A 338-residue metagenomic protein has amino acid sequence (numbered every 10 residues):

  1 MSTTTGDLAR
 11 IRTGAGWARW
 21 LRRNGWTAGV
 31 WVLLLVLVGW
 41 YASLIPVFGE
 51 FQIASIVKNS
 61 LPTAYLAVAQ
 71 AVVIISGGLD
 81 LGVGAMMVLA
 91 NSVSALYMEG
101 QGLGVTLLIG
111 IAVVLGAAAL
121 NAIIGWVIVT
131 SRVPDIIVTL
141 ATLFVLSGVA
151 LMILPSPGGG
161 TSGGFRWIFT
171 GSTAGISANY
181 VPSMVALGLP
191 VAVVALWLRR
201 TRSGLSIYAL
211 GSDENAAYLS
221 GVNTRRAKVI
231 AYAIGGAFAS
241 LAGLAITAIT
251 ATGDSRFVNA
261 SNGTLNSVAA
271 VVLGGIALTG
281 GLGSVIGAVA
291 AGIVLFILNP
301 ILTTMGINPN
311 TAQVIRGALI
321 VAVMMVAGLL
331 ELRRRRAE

Functional and structural regions predicted by a protein language model:
S2-A67, G102-L108, V222, E338: Membrane-interfacial amphipathic/re-entrant helices at transmembrane-helix boundaries
V38-A42, F48-G102, W126-V133, A270-V285 (+1 more regions): Single transmembrane alpha-helix segments in multi-pass membrane proteins
W40-L44, S172-L210, N223, I234 (+2 more regions): Alpha-helical transmembrane segments of multi-pass integral membrane proteins
L44-S55, L151-P157, L198-R199, G204 (+1 more regions): Inter-helical junctions in multi-pass inner-membrane proteins, predominant in energy-converting antiporter-like
G102-L143, A291-V294: Alpha-helical transmembrane segments within multi-pass membrane transporters and channels
D135-R200, A227-I230, I249-S261, T304 (+1 more regions): Transmembrane helix-bundle core of multi-pass membrane transporters and related energy-transducing complexes
A239, D254-G317: Transmembrane alpha-helical segments in multi-pass inner-membrane proteins
